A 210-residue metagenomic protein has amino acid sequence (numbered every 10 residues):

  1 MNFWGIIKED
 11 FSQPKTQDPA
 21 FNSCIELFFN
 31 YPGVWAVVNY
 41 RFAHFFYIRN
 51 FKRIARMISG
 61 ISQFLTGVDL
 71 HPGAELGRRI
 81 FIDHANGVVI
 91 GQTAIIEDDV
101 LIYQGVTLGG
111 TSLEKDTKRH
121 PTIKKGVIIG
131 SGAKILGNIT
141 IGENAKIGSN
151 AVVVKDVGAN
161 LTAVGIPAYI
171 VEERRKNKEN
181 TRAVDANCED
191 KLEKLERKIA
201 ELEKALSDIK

Functional and structural regions predicted by a protein language model:
M1-Q63, K178-K210: Terminal amphipathic alpha-helical/low-complexity segments used for targeting or macromolecular assembly
Q63-V171: Structural signal for interior beta-strand "rungs" in well-ordered beta-sheet cores of soluble enzyme domains
